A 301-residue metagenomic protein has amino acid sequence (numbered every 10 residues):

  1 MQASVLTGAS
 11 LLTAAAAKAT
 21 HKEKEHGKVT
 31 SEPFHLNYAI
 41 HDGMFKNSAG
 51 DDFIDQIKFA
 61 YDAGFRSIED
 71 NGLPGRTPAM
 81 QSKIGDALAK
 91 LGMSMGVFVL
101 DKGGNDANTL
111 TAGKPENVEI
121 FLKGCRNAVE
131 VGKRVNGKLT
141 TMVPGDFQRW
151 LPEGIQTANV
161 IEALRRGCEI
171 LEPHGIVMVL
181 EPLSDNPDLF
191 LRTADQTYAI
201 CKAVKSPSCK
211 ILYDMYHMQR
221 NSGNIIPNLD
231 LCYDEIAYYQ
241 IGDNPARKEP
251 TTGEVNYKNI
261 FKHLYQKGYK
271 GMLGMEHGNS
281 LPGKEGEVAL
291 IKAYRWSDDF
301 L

Functional and structural regions predicted by a protein language model:
M1-Y61, L191-Y213, H217-L301: Histidine-acidic metal/acid-base catalytic patches
S4-A15, K28-E32, K90, L110-K210: Active-site acidic/histidine proton-transfer and metal-coordination neighborhood in alpha/beta enzyme cores
T30-G43, V99-L110, P144-Q148: N-terminal small/glycine-rich loop or linker at the start of catalytic domains across soluble metabolic enzymes
I54-P74: Catalytic domains of carbohydrate-active enzymes, especially glycoside hydrolases
R66, S94, K138, A237 (+1 more regions): Short acidic/polar active-site loop segments enriched in Thr and Asp
E69-A89, P144-Q148: Glycine-rich, proline-tolerant flexible connector loops at the mouths of alpha/beta enzymes
S82-P115: Mid-chain, structured segments of secreted extracytoplasmic proteins
